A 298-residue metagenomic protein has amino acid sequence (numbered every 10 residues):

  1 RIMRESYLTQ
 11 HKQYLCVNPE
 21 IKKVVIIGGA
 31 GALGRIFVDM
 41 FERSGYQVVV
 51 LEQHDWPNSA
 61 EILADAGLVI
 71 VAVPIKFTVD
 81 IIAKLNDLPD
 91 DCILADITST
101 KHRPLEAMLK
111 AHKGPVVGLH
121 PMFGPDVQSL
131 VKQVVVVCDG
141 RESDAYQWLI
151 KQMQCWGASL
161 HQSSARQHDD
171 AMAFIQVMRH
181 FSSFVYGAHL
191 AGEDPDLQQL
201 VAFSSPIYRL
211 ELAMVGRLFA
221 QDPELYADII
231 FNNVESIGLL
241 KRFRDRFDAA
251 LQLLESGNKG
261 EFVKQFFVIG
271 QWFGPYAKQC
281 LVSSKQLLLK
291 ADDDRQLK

Functional and structural regions predicted by a protein language model:
R4-K22, P57-A60: A short, basic/flexible loop-to-alpha-helix module at the beginning of a structural domain
V24-G28: Conserved N-terminal Rossmann-fold NAD(P)-binding element of oxidoreductases
A32-L33: Hydrophobic/small residue at the entry helix of a nucleotide-binding pocket
V48-E61: Adenosine-cofactor binding site in Rossmann-like domains, unifying the SAM/SAH pocket of S-adenosylmethionine-dependent
E61-N86: Rossmann-like NAD(P)-binding element
L88-P104: ADP-ribose/adenylate-binding Rossmann-like module
K101-S163, D169-M172: Rossmann-fold dinucleotide-binding core
Q162-L297: An accessory alpha-helical subdomain
